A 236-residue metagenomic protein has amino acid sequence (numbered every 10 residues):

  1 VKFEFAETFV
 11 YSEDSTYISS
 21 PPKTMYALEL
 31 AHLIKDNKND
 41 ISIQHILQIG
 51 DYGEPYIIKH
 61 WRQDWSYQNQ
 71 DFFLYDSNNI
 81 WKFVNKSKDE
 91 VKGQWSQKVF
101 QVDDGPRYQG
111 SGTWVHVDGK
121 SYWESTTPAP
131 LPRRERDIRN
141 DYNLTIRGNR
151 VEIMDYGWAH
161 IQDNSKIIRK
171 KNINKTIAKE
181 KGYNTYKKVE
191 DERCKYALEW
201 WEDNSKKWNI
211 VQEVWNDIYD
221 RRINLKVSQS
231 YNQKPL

Functional and structural regions predicted by a protein language model:
V1-E13: Tryptophan-anchored aromatic micro-motifs
K2, L33-N39, R150-G157, K188-E192: A short, structured loop/turn motif at beta-sheet edges
E7, I41-H45, G93-Q97, W123 (+2 more regions): Short hydrophobic/aromatic-rich beta-strand segments that constitute the beta-sheet cores of beta-sandwich/beta-barrel
E13-I18, G50-G53, K166-I177: Short, cysteine-centered beta-strand-loop-beta hairpins and adjacent loop/turn segments enriched in charged/polar
S15-Q109: Structured domain cores in non-transmembrane regions
S20-Y26, Y142-L144, A178: Amphipathic hydrophobic-ligand
S87-R150, K166: Short helix-loop boundary/capping segments
R147, A159-L236: Acidic, serine/threonine-rich low-complexity disordered tracts
